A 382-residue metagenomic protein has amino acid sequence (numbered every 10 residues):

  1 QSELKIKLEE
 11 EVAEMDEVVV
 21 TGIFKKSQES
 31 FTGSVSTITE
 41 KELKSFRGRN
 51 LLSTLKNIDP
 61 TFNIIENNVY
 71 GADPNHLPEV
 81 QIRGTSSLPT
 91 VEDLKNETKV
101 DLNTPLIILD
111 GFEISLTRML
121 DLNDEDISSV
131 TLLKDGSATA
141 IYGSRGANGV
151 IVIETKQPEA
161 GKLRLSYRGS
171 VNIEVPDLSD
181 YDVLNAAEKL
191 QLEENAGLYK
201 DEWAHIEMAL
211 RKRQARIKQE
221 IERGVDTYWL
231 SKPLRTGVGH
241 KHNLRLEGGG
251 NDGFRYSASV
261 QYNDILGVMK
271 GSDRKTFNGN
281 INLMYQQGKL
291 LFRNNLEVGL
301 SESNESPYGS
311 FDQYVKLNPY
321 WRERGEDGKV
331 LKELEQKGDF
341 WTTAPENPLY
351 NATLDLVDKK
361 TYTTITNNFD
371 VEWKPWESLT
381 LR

Functional and structural regions predicted by a protein language model:
Q1-E17, L133-S137, G143-N148, E154-Q157: Periplasmic N-terminal soluble interaction domains immediately after the signal peptide in Gram-negative
S2, E14, H76, N103 (+4 more regions): Exposed loop/turn and edge beta-strand positions of beta-sandwich/beta-sheet ligand-binding modules
S2-K44, L52, R168: Short, acidic, small-residue-rich periplasmic hinge/interaction motif at the N-terminus of Gram-negative outer-membrane
L4, F31-K95, I108-A140, D226-G237: Periplasmic N-terminal accessory/gating domains of Gram-negative outer-membrane beta-barrel systems
F46, I58-Q81, L88-D101, P105 (+5 more regions): Residues embedded in well-ordered regular secondary structure
L55, K332-E333: GHKL/Bergerat-fold ATPase module in large chromosome/replication-associated machines
I114, L122, L133-G136, R145-G149 (+3 more regions): Short, glycine/acidic-rich beta->alpha junctions
D126-S128, G146-E174, D252-G328, V357-R382: Transmembrane beta-barrel strand/turn architecture of Gram-negative outer membrane proteins
